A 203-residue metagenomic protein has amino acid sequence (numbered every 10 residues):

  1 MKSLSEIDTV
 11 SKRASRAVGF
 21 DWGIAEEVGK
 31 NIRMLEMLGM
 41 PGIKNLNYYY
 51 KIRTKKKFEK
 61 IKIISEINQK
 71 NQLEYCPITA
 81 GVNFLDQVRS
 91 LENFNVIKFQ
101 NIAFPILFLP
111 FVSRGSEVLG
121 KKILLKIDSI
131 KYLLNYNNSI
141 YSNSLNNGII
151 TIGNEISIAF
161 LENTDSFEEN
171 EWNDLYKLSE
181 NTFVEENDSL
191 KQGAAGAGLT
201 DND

Functional and structural regions predicted by a protein language model:
M1, V10, L91, I106-G115 (+2 more regions): Long hydrophobic alpha-helices with heptad-repeat/coiled-coil character
M1-K62, E66: Long alpha-helical, hydrophobic tracts
S3-S5, S11, S15, S65 (+8 more regions): Generic serine detector
L4, E26, I32, G81-V88 (+2 more regions): Aromatic-enriched hydrophobic runs in primary sequence
G19, G23, G29, G39-G42 (+6 more regions): Residue-identity detector for glycine
I43-S144: A glycine-rich, acidic short-motif signal
N143-D203: Extended, charged low-complexity segments that frequently continue into or abut oligomerization scaffolds
